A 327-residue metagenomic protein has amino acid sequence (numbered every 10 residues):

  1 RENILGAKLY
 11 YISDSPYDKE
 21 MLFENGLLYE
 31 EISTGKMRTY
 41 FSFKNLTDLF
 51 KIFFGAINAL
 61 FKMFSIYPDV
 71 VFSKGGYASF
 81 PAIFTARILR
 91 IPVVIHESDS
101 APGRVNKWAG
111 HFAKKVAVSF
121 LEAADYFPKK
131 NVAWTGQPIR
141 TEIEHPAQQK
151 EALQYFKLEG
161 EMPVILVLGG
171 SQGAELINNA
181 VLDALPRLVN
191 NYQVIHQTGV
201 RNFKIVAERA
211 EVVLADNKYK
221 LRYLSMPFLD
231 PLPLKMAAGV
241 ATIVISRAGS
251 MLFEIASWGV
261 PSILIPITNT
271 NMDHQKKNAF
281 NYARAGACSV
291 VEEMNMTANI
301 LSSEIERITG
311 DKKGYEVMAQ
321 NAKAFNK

Functional and structural regions predicted by a protein language model:
L5-K51, V200-N202, M294: Conserved nucleotide-sugar phosphate-binding/catalytic loop shared by glycosyltransferases and other
A7, L28, R87-L153, L158: Active-site-proximal region of nucleotide-activated glycan assembly enzymes, centered on histidine/acidic-rich loops
P16-E20, P68-L89: An aromatic- and histidine-rich active-site surface loop
F41-V70, I88: An amphipathic, basic-hydrophobic alpha-helix
P68-V70, A238-F253: Acidic donor-binding loop of glycosyltransferase active sites
L89, G239-A241, I255-I265, A285: Conserved donor-binding/catalytic loop of nucleotide-activated donor transferases
Q149-Q154, L158-I243, K276-F280, R284 (+1 more regions): Donor-nucleotide binding loops and adjacent catalytic segments primarily of GT-B fold Leloir glycosyltransferases
G314-K327: A short, well-ordered alpha-helix in the C-terminal region of glycosyltransferases
